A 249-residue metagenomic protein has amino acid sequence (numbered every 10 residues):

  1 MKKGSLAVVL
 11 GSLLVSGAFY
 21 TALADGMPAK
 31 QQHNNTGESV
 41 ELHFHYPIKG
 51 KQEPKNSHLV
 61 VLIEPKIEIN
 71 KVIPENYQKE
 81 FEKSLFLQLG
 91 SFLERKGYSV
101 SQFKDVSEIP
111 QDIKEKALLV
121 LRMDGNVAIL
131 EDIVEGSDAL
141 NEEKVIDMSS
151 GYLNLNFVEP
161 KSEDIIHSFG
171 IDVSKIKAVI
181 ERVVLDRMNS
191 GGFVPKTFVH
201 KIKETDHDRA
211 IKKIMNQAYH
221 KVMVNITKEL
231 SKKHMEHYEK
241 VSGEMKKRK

Functional and structural regions predicted by a protein language model:
M1-V9: Bacterial N-terminal signal peptides that target proteins for export
V9-A18: Bacterial N-terminal signal peptides
Y20-G97, H200, E204, D208 (+2 more regions): A structural "domain/chain start" motif
V61, L85, L89, L93 (+7 more regions): Hydrophobic beta-strand residues in large extracellular and virion-surface proteins
V72-I73, Y77-E80, R95-F103, L130-G136 (+1 more regions): Short, solvent-exposed secondary-structure capping/transition elements
G90-E115: Short beta-strand->alpha-helix linker/helix-N-cap micro-motif that forms a surface specificity/interaction loop
Q111-R182: Surface-exposed short loop/turn segments
E143-I146, E159-T227: Short secondary-structure boundary motifs at beta->alpha junctions and helix caps
